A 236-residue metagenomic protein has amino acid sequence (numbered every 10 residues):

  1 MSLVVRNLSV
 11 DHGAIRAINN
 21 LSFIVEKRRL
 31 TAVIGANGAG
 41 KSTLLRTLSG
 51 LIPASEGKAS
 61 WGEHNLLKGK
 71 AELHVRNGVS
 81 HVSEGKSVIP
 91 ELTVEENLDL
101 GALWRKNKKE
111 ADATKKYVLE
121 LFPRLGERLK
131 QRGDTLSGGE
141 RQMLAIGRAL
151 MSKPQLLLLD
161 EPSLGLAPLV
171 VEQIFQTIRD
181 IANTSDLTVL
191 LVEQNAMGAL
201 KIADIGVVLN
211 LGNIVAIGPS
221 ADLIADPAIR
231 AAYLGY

Functional and structural regions predicted by a protein language model:
L3-V5, I18: Conserved structural motif at the start of ABC-family nucleotide-binding domains
G13, T31, V94-D112, L121-G126 (+2 more regions): ABC-type ATPase nucleotide-binding domains, specifically the catalytic core motifs of the NBD
I34-A36: The feature captures the beta-strand-to-loop junction immediately N-terminal to the Walker
S49: Helix-to-loop junction immediately C-terminal to a conserved catalytic motif
G57-N65, N77, E110-K115: Conserved ABC transporter NBD signature motif
R132-L136, E140: Conserved ABC ATPase signature
A149-L150: ABC ATPase C-loop
E172-D186: Helical segment within the ABC ATPase nucleotide-binding domain
